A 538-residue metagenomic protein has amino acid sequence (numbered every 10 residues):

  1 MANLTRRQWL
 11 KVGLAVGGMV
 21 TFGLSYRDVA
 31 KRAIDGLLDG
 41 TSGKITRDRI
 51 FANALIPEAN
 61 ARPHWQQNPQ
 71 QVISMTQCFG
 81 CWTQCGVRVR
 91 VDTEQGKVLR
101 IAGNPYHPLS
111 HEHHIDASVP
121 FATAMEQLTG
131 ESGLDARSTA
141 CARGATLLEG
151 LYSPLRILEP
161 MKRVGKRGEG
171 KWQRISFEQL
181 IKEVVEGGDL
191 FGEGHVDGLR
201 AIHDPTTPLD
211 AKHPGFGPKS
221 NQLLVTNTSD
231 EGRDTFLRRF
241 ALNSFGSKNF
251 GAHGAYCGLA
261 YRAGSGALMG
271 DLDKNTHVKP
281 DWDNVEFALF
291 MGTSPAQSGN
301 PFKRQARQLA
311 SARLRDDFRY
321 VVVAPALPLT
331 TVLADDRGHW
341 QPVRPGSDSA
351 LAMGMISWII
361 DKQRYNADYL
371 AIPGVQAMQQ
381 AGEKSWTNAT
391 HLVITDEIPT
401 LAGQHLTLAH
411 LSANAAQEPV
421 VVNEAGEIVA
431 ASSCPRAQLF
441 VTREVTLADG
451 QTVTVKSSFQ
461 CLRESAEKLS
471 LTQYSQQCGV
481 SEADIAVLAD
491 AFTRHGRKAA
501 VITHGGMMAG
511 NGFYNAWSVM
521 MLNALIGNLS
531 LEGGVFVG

Functional and structural regions predicted by a protein language model:
A2-A367, I372-Q376, Q380-P435, Q473: N-terminal export/assembly segments and adjacent metallocofactor-ligating motifs of anaerobic energy-metabolism
Q84, R315-D316, L469, H495 (+1 more regions): Structured helix-beta-strand junction loops
K219, S244, T472, A483 (+2 more regions): A glycine-rich, hydrophobic/aromatic-adjacent loop/helix-cap motif
D234, R238, S349, M353 (+3 more regions): Non-catalytic, well-ordered alpha-helical scaffold segments
T330-D336, E464-S470, G496-I502: Short acidic (Asp/Glu) and glycine-rich catalytic loops that position anionic groups and cofactors
R344, Q477-C478, N511: Glycine- and other small-residue-rich loops at beta-strand/loop junctions that grip anionic moieties
I372, S432-C461: Membrane-interacting alpha-helical segments
K456-S457, C461-V487, A491-R494: A charged, amphipathic alpha-helical module
